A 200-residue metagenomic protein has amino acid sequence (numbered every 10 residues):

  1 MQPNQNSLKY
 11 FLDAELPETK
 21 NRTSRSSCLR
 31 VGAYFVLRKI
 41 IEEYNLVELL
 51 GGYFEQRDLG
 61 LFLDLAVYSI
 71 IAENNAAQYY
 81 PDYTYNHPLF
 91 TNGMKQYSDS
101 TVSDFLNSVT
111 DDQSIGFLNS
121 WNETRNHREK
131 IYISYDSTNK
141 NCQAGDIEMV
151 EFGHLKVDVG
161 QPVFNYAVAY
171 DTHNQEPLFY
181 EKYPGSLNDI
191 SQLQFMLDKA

Functional and structural regions predicted by a protein language model:
M1-M149, A167-N188, L193-Q194, D198: Dynamic "connector" segments at or just before major functional cores
E151, L155-K156: Surface-exposed acidic loop/strand-edge motifs in secreted or periplasmic proteins that form small linear binding
V157-F164, T172: Short, flexible loop/turn motifs enriched in small residues
